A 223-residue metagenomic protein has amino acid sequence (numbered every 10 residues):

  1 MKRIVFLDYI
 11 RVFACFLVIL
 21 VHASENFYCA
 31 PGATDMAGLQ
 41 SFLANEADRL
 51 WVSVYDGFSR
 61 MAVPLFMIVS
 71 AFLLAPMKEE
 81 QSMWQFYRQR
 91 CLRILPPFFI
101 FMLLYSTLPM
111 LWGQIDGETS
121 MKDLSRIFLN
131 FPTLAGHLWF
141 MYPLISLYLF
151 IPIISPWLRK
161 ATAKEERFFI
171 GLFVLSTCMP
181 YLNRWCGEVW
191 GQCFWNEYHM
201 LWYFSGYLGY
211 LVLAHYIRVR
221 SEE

Functional and structural regions predicted by a protein language model:
M1-Y181: Membrane-cytosol interface segments of multi-pass membrane proteins, especially ER/Golgi lipid-handling enzymes
I4, S41, V63, L73 (+3 more regions): Alpha-helix initiation/capping motif
F128-T133, P156-E222: Aromatic-enriched alpha-helical transmembrane segments of multi-pass intramembrane proteins
